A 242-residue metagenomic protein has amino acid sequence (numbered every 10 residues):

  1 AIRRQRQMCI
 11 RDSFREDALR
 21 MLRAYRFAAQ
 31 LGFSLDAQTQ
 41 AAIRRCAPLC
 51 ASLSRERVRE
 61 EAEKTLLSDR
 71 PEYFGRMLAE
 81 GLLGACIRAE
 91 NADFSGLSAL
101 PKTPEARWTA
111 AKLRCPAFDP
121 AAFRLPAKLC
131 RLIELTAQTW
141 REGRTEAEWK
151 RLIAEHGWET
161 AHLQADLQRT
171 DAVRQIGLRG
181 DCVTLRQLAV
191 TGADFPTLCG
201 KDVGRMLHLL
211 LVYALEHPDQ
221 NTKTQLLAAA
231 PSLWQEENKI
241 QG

Functional and structural regions predicted by a protein language model:
A1-I10: Single conserved hydrophobic/aromatic residue that forms the stacking wall/gate of nucleotide- or nucleobase-binding
R4, Q38-P48, R57: Short, conserved phosphate-binding/catalytic loop or strand-edge motifs used in phosphoryl-/nucleotidyl-transfer
L22-A29, L78, L207-A214: Short, amphipathic alpha-helical segments that act as regulatory/interfacial helices in nucleotide-processing proteins
Y25, R44, E63, P120-R124 (+3 more regions): Amphipathic alpha-helical segments within well-ordered protein domains
L35-A37, A85-R88, L129-I133, C199-H208: Short, surface-exposed acidic
A51-D171, Q241-G242: Conserved, hydrophobic alpha-helical core segments of structured domains
R169-G242: Terminal helices and disordered tails flanking the catalytic cores of nucleotide-processing hydrolases
